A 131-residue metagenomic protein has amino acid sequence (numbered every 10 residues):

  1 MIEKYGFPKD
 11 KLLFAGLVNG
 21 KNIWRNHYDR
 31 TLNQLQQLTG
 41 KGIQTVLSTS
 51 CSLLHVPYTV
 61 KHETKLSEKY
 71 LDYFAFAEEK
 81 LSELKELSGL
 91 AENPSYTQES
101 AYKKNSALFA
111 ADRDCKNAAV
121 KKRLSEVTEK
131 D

Functional and structural regions predicted by a protein language model:
M1-D131: Domain-level signal for soluble alpha/beta catalytic cores
